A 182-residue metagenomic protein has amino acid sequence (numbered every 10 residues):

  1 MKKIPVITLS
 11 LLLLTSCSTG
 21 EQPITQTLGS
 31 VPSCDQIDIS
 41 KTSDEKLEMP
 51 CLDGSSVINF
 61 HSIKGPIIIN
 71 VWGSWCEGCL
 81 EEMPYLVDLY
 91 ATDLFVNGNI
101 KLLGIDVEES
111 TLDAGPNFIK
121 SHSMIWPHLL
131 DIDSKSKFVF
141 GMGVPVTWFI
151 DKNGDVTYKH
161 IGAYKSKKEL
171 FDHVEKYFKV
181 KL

Functional and structural regions predicted by a protein language model:
M1-P50, E169, L182: N-terminal targeting signals for export/organelle localization
T42-D44, I63-K64, N97-I100, M142: Extracytoplasmic
E45, G78, P84-D88, P127 (+1 more regions): Proline-centered helix-kink/hinge sites
K46-I67: A short beta-strand-turn-helix
G65-I67, W72-W75, G143: Short pre-active-site segment immediately N-terminal to redox-active cysteine/selenocysteine motifs in thiol-based
I68-I69, L102, T147: Hydrophobic beta-strand anchors of alpha/beta hydrolase catalytic cores
L80-H122, I132-F138: Structural microenvironment flanking redox-active thiols in thiol-disulfide oxidoreductases
N117-M124, L130-L182: Thiol/disulfide oxidoreductase modules built on the thioredoxin-like
